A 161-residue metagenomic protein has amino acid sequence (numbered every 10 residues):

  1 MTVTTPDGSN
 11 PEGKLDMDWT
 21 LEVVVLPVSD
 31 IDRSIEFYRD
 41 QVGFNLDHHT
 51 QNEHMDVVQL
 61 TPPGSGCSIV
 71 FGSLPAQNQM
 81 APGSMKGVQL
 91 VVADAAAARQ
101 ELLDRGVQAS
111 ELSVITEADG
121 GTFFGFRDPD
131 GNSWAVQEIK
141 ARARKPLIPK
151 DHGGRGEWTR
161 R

Functional and structural regions predicted by a protein language model:
M1-M17, V23, D47, D56 (+1 more regions): Vicinal oxygen chelate
T2-T4, N45-G83, S133-I139: Conserved short beta-strand elements that form part of the metal-binding/catalytic scaffold of enzyme active sites
T4-G8, V28-E36, V70-A76: Short N-terminal helix-initiation segments at or just after the protein's N-terminus
E12-L15, Y38, A76-M80, E101: A short alpha-helix capping/helix-coil boundary motif
D16-W19, V25-S68, D104: Core segments of cupin and vicinal oxygen chelate
T20-S29, V58-P63, Q77-R105, T122-N132: Vicinal oxygen chelate
F37-R39, F44, P62-G64, N78 (+4 more regions): Generic alpha-helical propensity signal that fires on short helical segments and nearby coil/disordered stretches
V42, F71, K86, D119-G120 (+1 more regions): Short glycine-rich loop/turn motifs that provide flexible caps or phosphate-binding loops at active sites
